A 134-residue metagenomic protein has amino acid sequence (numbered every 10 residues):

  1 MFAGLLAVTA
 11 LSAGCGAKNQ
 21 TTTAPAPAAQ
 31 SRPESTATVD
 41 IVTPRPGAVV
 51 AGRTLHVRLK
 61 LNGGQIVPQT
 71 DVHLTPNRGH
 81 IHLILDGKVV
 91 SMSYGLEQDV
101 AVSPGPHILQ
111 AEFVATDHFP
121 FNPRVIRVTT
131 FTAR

Functional and structural regions predicted by a protein language model:
M1-A3: Bacterial N-terminal signal peptides that target proteins for export
L11-G14: C-terminal motif of bacterial Sec signal peptides marking the signal peptidase cleavage site
G16-K18: Bacterial signal peptide processing site
T21-G52: Short, compositionally biased P/S/T/A/G/V-rich stretches that sit at domain boundaries
R32, T54-R134: Long, low-complexity serine/threonine/glycine- and acidic-rich segments characteristic of extracellular
